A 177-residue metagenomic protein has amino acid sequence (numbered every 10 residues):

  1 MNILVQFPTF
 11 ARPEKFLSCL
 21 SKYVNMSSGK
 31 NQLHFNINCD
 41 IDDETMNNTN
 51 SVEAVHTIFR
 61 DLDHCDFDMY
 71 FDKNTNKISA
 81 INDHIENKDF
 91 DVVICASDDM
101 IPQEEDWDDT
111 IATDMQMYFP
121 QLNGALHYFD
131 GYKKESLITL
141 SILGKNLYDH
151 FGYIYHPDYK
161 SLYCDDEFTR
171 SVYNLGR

Functional and structural regions predicted by a protein language model:
N2-L4, H34, E167: Cell-envelope/extracellular polymer assembly enzymes that use nucleotide-activated donors
S21-Q32: Short, acidic, metal-binding catalytic loop of nucleotide-sugar glycosyltransferases
N31-E44, Y70-K73: Short beta-strand/loop segment that forms part of the nucleotide-sugar
I37-V55, I101: A conserved acidic beta->alpha catalytic loop
F71-K88: Glycine-rich, basic loop-to-helix element that forms the pyrophosphate-binding segment of sugar-nucleotide handling
F90-I101: Short beta-strand-to-loop acidic/aromatic patch adjacent to the donor-nucleotide binding site
M100-I101, E105-L140: Conserved donor NDP-sugar-binding/catalytic core segment of glycosyltransferases
I111, K160-R177: A short, conserved alpha-helix in the catalytic core of glycosyltransferases
